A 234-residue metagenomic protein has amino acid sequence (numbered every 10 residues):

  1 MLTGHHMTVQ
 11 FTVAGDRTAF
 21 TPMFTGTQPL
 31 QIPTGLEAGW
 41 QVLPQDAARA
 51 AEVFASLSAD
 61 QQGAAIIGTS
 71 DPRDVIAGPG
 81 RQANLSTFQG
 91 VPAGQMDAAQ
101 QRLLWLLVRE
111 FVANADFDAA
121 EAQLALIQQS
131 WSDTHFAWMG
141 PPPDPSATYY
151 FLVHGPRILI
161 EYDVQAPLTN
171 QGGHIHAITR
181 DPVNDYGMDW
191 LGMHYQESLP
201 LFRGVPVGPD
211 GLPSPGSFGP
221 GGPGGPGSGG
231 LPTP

Functional and structural regions predicted by a protein language model:
M1-L43, A47-P234: A cross-kingdom marker for long, charged
